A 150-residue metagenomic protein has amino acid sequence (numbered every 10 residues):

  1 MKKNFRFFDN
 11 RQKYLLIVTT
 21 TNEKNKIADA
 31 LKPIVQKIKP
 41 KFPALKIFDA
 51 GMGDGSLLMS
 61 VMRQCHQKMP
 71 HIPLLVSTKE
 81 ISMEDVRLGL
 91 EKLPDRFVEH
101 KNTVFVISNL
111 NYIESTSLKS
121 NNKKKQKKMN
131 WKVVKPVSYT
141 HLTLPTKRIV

Functional and structural regions predicted by a protein language model:
K2-K39: Class I SAM-dependent methyltransferase Rossmann-like catalytic core, especially the SAM/SAH-binding loop
K32, D49, I72-L74: Leucine-rich tandem repeat or coiled-coil scaffolds
P43-G53: Conserved class I S-adenosyl-L-methionine
D54-P70: Conserved SAM-binding loop of SAM-dependent methyltransferases across substrates and taxa, primarily the Class I
H66-Q126: Class I SAM-dependent methyltransferase SAM/SAH-binding core
K132-V133: Extended catalytic-interface subdomain
T140-T146: Conserved small/polar residues in nucleotide/adenosyl-binding loops
R148-V150: Long, charge-rich C-terminal accessory regions
